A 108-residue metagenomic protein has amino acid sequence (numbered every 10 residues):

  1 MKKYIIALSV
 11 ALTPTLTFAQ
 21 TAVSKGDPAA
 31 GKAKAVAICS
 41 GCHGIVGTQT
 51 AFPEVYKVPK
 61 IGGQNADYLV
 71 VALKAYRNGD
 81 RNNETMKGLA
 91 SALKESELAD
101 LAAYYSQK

Functional and structural regions predicted by a protein language model:
K2, Q20-K25, L89, Y104: Residue-level hotspots at or immediately adjacent to binding/recognition sites across diverse folds
I5-T13: Sec-dependent N-terminal signal peptides
V23-G26, K32-V58, N78-T85, Q107-K108: Periplasmic/extracellular electron-transfer cofactor-ligation site, primarily the c-type cytochrome heme-c attachment
A29, A33, G63, A92-S96: Soluble non-cytosolic domains of exported or imported proteins
A35, N65, A72, N82-T85 (+1 more regions): Stable alpha-helical elements in mature extracytoplasmic
P59, V71-Y76, L89: A structural feature that tracks compact, well-ordered secondary-structure segments with a strong bias toward
D67, N78-R81, L89-K108: C-terminal capping alpha-helices of c-type cytochrome domains
